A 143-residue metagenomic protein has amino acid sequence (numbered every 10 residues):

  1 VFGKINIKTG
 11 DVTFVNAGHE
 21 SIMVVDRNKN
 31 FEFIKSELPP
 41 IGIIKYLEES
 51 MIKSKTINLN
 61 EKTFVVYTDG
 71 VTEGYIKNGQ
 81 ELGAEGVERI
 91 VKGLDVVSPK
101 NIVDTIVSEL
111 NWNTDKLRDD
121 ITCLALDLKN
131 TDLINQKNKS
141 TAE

Functional and structural regions predicted by a protein language model:
V1-E143: Conserved subregion of the PPM/PP2C metallophosphatase catalytic domain
